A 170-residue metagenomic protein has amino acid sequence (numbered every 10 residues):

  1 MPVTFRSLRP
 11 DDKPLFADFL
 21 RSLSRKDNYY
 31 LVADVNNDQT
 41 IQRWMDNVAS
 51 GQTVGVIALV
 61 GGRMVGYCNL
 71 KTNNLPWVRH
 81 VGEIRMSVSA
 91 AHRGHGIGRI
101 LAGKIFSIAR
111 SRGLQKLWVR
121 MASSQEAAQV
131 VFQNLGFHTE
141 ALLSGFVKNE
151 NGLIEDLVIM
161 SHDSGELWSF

Functional and structural regions predicted by a protein language model:
V3-F16, D163: A short beta-loop-alpha structural element at the N-terminal edge of CoA-dependent acyl/N-acetyltransferase catalytic
P10, A33-S89, A102, D163-G165: Acetyl-CoA-dependent GNAT
D18-D34: Helix-loop element at the rim of GNAT/NAT acetyltransferase active sites that forms part of the acceptor-substrate
M86-A91, H95, S123-S124: Active-site acidic-Proline motif in GNAT/NAT acetyltransferases
H92, G96-K104: Conserved acetyl-CoA pyrophosphate-binding loop and the N-cap/start of the following alpha-helix in GNAT-like
A102, A109-M121: Conserved GNAT acetyl-CoA-binding A-motif
A102, E126-A128, G145-E150: Short glycine/proline-centered loop/turn elements that form peptide/ligand docking sites
W118-M121, Q133, H138-E155: Conserved catalytic-core motifs of GNAT/GCN5-like acyltransferases
